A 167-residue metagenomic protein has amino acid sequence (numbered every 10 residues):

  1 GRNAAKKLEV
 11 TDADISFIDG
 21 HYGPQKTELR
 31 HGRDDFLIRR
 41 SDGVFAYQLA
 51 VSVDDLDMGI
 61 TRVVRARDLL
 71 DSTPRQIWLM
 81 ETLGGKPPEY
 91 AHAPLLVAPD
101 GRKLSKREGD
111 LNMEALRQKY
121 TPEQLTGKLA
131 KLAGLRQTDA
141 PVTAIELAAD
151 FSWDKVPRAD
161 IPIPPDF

Functional and structural regions predicted by a protein language model:
G1-K106, L111-L116, P164-F167: Active-site cores that bind ATP or allylic diphosphates and position pyrophosphate for catalysis
A13, R102-L104, L111-F167: Non-catalytic terminal extensions that flank enzyme cores
